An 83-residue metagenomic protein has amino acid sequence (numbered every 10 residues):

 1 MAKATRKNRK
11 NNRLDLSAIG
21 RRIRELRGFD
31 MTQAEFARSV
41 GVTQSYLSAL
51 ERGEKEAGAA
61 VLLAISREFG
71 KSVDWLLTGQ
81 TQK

Functional and structural regions predicted by a protein language model:
A2-F29: A short, Lys/Arg-rich alpha-helix, primarily the initiator
R21, E25, R38, A49 (+1 more regions): DNA-binding alpha-helical recognition surfaces that contact promoter or target DNA
R24, A34, L63: Residues within the helices of the helix-turn-helix
F29-R52: Short alpha-helical DNA-recognition segment
Y46, E56, W75: Residues in the helix-turn-helix
A60-W75: DNA major-groove recognition helix of helix-turn-helix/homeodomain DNA-binding modules
W75-K83: Short amphipathic recognition helices of helix-turn-helix/homeodomain-type DNA-binding modules
